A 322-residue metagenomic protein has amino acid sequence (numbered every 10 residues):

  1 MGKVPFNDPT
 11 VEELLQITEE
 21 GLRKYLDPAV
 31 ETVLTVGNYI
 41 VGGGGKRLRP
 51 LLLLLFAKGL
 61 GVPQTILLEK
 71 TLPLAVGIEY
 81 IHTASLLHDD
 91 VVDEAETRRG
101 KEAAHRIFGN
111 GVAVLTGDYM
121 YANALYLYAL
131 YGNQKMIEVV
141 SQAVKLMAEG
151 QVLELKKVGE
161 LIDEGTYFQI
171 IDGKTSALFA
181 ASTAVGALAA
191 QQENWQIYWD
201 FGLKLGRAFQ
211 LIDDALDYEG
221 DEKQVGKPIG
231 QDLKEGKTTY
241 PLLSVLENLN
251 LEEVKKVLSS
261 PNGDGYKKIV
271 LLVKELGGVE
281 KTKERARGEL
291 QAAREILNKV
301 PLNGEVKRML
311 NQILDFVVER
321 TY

Functional and structural regions predicted by a protein language model:
M1-Y322: All-alpha prenyltransferase/terpene-synthase fold signal
